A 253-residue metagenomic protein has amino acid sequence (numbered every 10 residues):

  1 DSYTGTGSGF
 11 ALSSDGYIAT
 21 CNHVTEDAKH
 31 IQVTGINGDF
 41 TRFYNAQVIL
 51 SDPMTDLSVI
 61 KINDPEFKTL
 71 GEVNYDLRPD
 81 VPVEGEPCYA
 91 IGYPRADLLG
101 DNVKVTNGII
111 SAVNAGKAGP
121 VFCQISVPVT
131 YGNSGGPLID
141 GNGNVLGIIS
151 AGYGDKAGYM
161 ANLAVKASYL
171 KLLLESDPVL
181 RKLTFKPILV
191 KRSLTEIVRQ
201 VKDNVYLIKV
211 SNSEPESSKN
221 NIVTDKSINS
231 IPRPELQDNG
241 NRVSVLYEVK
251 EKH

Functional and structural regions predicted by a protein language model:
D1, A28, A46, D64-L70 (+3 more regions): C-terminal cap/linker of serine protease catalytic domains
D1-Q32, S217-N229, K252-H253: Catalytic histidine site
S2-Y3, K117, V127-Y131: Short loop/turn motifs at secondary-structure junctions and domain boundaries
G5, D56, S134: Beta-rich catalytic cores
F10-A11, P128-I149: Catalytic nucleophile loop of clan PA
S13-G100, A118-F122, P178-K191, E214-E216: Conserved active-site neighborhood of the chymotrypsin/trypsin-like protease fold
M54, P79-V83, K104, V129-N133 (+2 more regions): Soluble non-cytosolic domains of exported or imported proteins
N102-N114: Short, compositionally biased
